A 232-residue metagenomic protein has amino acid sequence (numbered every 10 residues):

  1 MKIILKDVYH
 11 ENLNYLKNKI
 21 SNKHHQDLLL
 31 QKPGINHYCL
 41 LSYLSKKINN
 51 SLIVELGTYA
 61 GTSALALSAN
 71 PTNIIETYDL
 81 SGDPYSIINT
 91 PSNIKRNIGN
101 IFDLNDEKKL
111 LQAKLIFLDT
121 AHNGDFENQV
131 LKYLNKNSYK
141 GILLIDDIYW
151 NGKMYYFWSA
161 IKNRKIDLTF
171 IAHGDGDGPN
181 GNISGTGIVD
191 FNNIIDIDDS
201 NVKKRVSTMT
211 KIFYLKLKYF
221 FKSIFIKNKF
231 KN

Functional and structural regions predicted by a protein language model:
M1-F117, A121-L144, I148-N232: A short alpha-helical cap/connector motif
